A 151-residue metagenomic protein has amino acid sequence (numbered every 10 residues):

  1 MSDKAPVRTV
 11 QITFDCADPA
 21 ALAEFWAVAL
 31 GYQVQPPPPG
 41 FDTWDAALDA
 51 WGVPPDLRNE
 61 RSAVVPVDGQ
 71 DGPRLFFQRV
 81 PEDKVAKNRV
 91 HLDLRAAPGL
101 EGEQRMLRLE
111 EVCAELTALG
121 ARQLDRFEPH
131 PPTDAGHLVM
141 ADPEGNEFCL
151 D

Functional and structural regions predicted by a protein language model:
S2-F14, P37-P39, D49-V53, A63-V85 (+3 more regions): Vicinal oxygen chelate
Q11, E24, Q33-P37, F41-T43: Eukaryotic partner-binding/assembly regions in large regulatory complexes
A21-L22, L100-E110: Short, conserved charged micro-motifs
A21-Q33, E115-G120: Amphipathic alpha-helical segments
V28, Y32-Q35, A46-P55: Domain-level signature for proteins that mediate thiol-based redox and metal-cofactor handling
